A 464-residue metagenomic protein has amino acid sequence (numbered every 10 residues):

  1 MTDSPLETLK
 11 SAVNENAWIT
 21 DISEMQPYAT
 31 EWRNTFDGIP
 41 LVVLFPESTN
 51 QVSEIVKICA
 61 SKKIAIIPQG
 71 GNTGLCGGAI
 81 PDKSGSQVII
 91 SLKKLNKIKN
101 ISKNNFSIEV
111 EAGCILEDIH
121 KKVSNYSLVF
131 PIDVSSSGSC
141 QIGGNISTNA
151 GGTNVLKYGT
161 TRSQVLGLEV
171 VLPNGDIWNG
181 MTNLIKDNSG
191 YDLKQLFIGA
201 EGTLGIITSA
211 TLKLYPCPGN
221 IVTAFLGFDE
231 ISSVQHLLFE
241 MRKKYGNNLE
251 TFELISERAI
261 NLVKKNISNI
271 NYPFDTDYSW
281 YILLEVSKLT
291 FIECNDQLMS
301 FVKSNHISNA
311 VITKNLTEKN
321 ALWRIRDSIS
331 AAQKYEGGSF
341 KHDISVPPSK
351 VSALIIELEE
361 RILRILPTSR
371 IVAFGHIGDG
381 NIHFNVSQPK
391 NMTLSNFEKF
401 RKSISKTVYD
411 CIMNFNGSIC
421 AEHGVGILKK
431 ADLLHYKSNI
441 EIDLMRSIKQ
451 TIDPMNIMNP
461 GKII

Functional and structural regions predicted by a protein language model:
M1-K57, G74-F106, S135, A259-N271 (+3 more regions): N-terminal flexible segment immediately upstream of the FAD-binding catalytic core in FAD-dependent oxidoreductases
M1-W32, K62-I64, V302-E318, N414-I419 (+1 more regions): N-terminal accessory segments
D21-Q26, Y215-P216, G227, Q235-T407 (+2 more regions): C-terminal substrate-recognition/cap domain of FAD-linked oxidoreductases
I64-A65, V129, N248, S418: Residue-level detector of anion-binding/catalytic polar loops
K97-T251, M458: FAD-binding subdomain of flavoenzyme oxidoreductases
N104-F106, T393, K429-L434: Short beta-alpha connecting loops at secondary-structure transitions that line or flank enzyme active sites
D176, K430-I464: Activity-critical C-terminal alpha-helical subdomain
